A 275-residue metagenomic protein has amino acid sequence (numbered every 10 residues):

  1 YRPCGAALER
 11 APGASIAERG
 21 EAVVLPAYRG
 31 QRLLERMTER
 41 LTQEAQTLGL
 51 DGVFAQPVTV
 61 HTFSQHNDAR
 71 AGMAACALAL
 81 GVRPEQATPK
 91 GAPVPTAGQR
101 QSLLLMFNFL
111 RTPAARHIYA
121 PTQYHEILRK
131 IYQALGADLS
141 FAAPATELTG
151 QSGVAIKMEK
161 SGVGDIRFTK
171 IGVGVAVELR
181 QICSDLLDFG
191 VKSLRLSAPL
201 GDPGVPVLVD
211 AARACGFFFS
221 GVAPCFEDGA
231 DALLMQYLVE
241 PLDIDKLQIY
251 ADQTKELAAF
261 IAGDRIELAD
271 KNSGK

Functional and structural regions predicted by a protein language model:
Y1-A27, V154-D165, T169-V175, C183-S184 (+2 more regions): A conserved beta-strand-loop-helix scaffold within acyl/acetyltransferase catalytic domains
Y1-G5, R100, G229: Glycine-rich acetyl-CoA-binding "A-motif" of GNAT/NAT acetyltransferases
Y1-G5, V207-D210, C215: Conserved beta-hairpin
V24-P26, G30-T47, G52-A55, V175-S184: Conserved acetyl-CoA-binding loop-helix of GNAT-fold acetyltransferases
A45-T59, N67, F189-P199: Conserved GNAT acetyl-CoA-binding A-motif
F54-Q56, G72-P95, F218-A230: Conserved catalytic-core motifs of GNAT/GCN5-like acyltransferases
Y119-T149, Q248-K275: Short, cationic low-complexity segments
